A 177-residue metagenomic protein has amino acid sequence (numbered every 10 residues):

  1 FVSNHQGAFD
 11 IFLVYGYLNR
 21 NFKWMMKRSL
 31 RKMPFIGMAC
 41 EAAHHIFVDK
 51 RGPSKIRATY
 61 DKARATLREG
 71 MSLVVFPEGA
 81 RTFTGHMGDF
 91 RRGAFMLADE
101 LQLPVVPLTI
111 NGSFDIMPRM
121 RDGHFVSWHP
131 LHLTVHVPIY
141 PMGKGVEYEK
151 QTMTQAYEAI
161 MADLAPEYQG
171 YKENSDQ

Functional and structural regions predicted by a protein language model:
V2-P53: Catalytic core of membrane glycerolipid acyltransferases/transacylases, capturing the structured, soluble-facing
R57-Q177: Non-catalytic C-terminal accessory region of glycerolipid acyltransferases and related lyso-lipid remodeling enzymes
